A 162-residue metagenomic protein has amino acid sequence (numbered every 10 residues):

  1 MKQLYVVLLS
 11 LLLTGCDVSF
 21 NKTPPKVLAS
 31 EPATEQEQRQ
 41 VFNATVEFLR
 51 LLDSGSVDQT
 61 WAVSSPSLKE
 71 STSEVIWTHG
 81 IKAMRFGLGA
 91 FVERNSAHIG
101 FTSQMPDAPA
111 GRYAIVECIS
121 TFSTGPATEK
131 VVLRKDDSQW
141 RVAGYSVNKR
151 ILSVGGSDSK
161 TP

Functional and structural regions predicted by a protein language model:
K2-V7: Sec-dependent signal peptide recognition, specifically the positively charged N-region followed immediately by
L13-G15: C-terminal motif of bacterial Sec signal peptides marking the signal peptidase cleavage site
D17-S54: Short, low-complexity N-terminal intrinsically disordered segments enriched in polar/charged residues
P25-K26, E35-Q36, L51, D58 (+3 more regions): Acidic, low-complexity intrinsically disordered segments
Q36, F42-N43, D58-R112: Short solvent-exposed beta->alpha transition segments
L49, S65-K69, I119: Amphipathic alpha-helical interaction elements
I99-P162: Exposed beta-sheet edge and beta->alpha loop/turn motif
